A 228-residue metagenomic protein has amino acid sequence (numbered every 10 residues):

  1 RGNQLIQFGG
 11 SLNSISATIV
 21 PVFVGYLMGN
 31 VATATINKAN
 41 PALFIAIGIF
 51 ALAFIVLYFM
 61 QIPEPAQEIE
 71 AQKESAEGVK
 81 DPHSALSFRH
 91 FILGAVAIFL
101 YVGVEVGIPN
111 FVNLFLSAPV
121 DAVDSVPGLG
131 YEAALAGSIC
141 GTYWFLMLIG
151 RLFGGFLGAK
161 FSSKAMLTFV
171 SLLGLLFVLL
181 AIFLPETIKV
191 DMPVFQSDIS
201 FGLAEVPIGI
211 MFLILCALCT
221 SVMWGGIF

Functional and structural regions predicted by a protein language model:
G2, I6, K38-A39, V126-Y143 (+3 more regions): Juxtamembrane helix-start elements in MFS-like secondary transporters
L5-I62: Helix-loop-helix hairpin linking two adjacent transmembrane segments in secondary transporters
F8, L12-S16, L100, T142 (+3 more regions): Small/hydrophobic positions within alpha-helical transmembrane segments of multi-pass membrane transporters
S14-T18, V106, A217-G225: Small-residue-rich segments within alpha-helical transmembrane domains of MFS-like 12-TM solute carriers
V20-V24, H83-I149: Extracytoplasmic gate region of multi-pass secondary transporters
M28, G150-S163: Helix-to-loop junctions at the C-terminal end of transmembrane segments in multipass secondary transporters
Q61-D81: Flexible cytoplasmic inter-helical loops of multi-pass small-molecule transporters
F161-I227: C-terminal transmembrane helical hairpin of 12-TM major facilitator-type secondary transporters
